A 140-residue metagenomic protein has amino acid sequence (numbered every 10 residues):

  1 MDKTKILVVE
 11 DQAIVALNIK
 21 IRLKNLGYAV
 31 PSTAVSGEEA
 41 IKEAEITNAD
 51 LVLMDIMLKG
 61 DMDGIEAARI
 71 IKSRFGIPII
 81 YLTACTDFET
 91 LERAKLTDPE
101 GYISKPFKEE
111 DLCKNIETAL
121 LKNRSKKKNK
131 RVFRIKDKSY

Functional and structural regions predicted by a protein language model:
Q12-S32, G37-E38: Two-component/phosphorelay signaling modules centered on CheY-like receiver
K42, D63-I77: Short amphipathic alpha-helix used as the core "switch/output" element in two-component signaling
V52, I79, Y102-I103: Two-component signal transduction core modules
D55-I56, T83: Active-site residues of response regulator receiver
E66, T86-S104, K114: Alpha4 helix (beta4-alpha4-beta5 surface) of REC/receiver domains from two-component response regulators
G76-T86: A short, hydrophobic beta-strand element within the central beta-sheet of small alpha/beta folds
E89, F107-L120, R124: C-terminal output helix
K114, L121-Y140: CheY-like receiver
